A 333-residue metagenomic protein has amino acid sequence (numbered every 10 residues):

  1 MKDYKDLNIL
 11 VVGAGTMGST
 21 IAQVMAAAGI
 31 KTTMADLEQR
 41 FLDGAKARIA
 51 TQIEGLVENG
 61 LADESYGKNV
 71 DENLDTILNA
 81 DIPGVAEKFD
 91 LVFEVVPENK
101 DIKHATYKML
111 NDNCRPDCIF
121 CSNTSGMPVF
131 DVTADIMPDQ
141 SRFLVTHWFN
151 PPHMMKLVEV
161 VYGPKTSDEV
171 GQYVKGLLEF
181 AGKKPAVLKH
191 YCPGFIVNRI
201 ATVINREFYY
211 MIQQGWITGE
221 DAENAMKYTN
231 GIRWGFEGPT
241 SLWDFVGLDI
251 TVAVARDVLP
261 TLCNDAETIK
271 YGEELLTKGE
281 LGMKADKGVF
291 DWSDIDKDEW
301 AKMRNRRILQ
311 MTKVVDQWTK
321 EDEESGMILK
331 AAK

Functional and structural regions predicted by a protein language model:
M1-G55, N113: NAD(P)+-binding Rossmann beta1-loop-alpha1 motif at the extreme N-terminus of oxidoreductases
M1-L7, A28, Q172, F180-K183 (+3 more regions): NAD(P)-dependent Rossmann-like dehydrogenase/reductase catalytic/cofactor-binding core
T33, F180, V197, A201-E207: Structural/interface elements that position substrates and couple domains in central-metabolism enzymes
M34-T51, L56-G67, V160-S167, P185 (+1 more regions): Rossmann-like dinucleotide-binding cores of NAD(P)H-dependent redox enzymes
R40-G44, G55-F120, M127-P128: Rossmann-like NAD(P)-binding element
I119-H190, G194-N198: Rossmann-fold dinucleotide-binding core
K156-L157, I204-F208, A253-V258: A general alpha-helix detector
